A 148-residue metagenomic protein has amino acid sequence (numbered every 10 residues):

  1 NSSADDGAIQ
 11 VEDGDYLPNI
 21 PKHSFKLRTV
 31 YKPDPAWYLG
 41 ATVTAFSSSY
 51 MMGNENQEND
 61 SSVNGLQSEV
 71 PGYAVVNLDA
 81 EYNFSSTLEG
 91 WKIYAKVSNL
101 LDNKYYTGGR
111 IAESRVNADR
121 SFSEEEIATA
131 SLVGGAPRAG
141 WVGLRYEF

Functional and structural regions predicted by a protein language model:
N1-E55, R145-E147: Gram-negative outer-membrane beta-barrel transporters
Q10-Y16, S62-S68, I127-L132: Extracellular loop and loop/strand-boundary signature of outer-membrane beta-barrel proteins
I20, K32-D34, P71, S86 (+1 more regions): Surface-exposed coil/turn segments at beta-strand junctions on protein surfaces, enriched
P21-F25, G72-V76, A136-G140: Residues that define the transmembrane beta-barrel architecture of outer-membrane proteins
D34-Y38, Y73-N77, L88-K92, A139: Active-site lining segments that contact anionic ligands and/or coordinate catalytic metals
A45-E55, Y82-F148: C-terminal beta-signal and adjacent terminal beta-strands/loops of Gram-negative outer-membrane beta-barrel proteins
S49-Q67: A contiguous binding-surface segment within folded domains or other stable secondary-structure elements
